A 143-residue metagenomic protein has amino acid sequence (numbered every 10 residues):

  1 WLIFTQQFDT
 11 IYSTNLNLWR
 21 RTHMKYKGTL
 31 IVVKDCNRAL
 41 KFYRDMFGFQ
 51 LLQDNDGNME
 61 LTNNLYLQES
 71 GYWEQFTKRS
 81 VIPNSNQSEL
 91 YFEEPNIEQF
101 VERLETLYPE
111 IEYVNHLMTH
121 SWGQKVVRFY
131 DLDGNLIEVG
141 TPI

Functional and structural regions predicted by a protein language model:
W1-H23: Short, Lys/Arg-enriched N-terminal segments with co-localized hydrophobic residues within the first ~10-30 amino acids
Q7, L16, V101-I143: Vicinal oxygen chelate
L16-R38, S88-L90: N-terminal beta-strand motif that seeds the catalytic metal site of vicinal oxygen chelate
D35-F49: Amphipathic alpha-helical segments
D45-L52, Y108-I111: Conserved acetyl-CoA-binding loop of GNAT-fold acetyltransferases
Q50-N84, L136-T141: Conserved short beta-strand elements that form part of the metal-binding/catalytic scaffold of enzyme active sites
M59, S88, G123-V127: Short beta-strand micro-motifs in enzyme catalytic cores
